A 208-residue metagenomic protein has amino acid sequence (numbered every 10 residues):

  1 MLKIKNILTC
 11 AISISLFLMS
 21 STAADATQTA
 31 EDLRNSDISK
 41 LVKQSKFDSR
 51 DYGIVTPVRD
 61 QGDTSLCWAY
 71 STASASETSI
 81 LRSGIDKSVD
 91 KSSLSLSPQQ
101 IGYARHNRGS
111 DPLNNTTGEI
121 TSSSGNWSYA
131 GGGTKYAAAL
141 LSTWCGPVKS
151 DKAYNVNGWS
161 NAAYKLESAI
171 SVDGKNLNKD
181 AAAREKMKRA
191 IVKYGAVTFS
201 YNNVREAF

Functional and structural regions predicted by a protein language model:
M1-T9: Bacterial N-terminal signal peptides that target proteins for export
C10-M19: Bacterial N-terminal signal peptides
D25-F208: Catalytic-core signature of thiol
